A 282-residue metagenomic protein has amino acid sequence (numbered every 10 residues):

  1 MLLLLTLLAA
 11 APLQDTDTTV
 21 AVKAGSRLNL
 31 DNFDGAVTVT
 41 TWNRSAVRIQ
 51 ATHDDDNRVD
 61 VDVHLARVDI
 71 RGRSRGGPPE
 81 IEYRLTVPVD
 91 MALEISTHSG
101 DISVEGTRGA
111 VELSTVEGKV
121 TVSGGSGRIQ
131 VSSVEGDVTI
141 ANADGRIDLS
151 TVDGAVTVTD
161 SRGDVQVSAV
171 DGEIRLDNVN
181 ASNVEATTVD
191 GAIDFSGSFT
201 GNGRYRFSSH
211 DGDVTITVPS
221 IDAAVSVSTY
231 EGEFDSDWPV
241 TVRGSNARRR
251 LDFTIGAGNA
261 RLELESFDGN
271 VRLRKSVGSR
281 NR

Functional and structural regions predicted by a protein language model:
M1-R282: Intrinsically disordered, low-complexity terminal regions
